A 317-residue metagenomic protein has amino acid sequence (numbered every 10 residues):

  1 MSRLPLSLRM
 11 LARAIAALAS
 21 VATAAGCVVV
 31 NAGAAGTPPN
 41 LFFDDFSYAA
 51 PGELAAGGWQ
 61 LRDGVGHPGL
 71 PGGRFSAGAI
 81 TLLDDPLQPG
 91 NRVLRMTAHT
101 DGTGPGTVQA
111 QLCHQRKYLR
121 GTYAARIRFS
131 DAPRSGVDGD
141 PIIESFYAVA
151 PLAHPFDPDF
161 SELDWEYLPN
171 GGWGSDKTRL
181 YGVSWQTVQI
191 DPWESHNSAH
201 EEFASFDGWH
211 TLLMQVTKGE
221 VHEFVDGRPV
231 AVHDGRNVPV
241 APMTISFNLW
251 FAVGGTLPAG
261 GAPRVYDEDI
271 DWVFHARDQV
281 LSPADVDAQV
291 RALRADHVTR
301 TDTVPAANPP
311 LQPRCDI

Functional and structural regions predicted by a protein language model:
S2-I15: Bacterial N-terminal signal peptides that target proteins for export
A14-G26: Bacterial N-terminal signal peptides
C27-D140, E144-P151, D271-I317: Low-complexity, Ser/Thr/Pro/Gly-rich disordered linker/stalk regions
F46, Y123-A125, G208-V216, V221-E223: Short tryptophan-centered beta-strand motifs in secreted/extracellular beta-sheet-rich domains of glycan-recognition
G58, F156, A204, E220-I317: Aromatic sugar-binding interfaces of carbohydrate-active proteins
R95, D164-E166, S246-N248: Structural recognition of the beta-strand scaffold that forms the well-ordered cores of secreted hydrolase catalytic
I142-D159, L168-N170, R228-P229, N237: Short edge-strand/loop segments of extracellular domains
H154-G208, G255: Glycine-aromatic-enriched beta-strand/loop faces of beta-sandwich-type recognition domains, especially lectin-like
